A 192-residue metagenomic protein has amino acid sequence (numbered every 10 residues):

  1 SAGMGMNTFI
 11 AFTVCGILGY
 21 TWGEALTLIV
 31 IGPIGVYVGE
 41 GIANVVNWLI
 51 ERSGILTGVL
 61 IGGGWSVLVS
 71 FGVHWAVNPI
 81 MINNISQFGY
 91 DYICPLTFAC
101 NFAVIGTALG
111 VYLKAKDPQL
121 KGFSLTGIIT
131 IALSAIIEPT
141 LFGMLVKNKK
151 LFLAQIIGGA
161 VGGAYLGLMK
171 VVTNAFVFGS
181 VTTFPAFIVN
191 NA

Functional and structural regions predicted by a protein language model:
S1, I136-P139: Short, proline-centered helix/strand-breaking motifs
S1-S66, T183-A192: Signature of multi-pass transmembrane helix bundles
G3, N7, A11, C15 (+11 more regions): Alpha-helical transmembrane segments in multi-pass membrane proteins
T21-I42, F71-N78, L109-K114, E138 (+1 more regions): Transmembrane helix-loop junctions in multi-pass membrane proteins
I31-G35, S53, L68-A76, A99-F102 (+1 more regions): Short helix-coil transition sites and intra-membrane helix breaks within transmembrane domains of multi-pass
I42-L96: Transmembrane helical segments that form the transport core of multi-pass membrane transport proteins
E51-I55, I80-N83, P118, G127 (+1 more regions): Transmembrane alpha-helical segments and their short flanking loops that form helix-hairpins/helix-helix interfaces
P79-I137, M144-K149: Membrane-embedded helical hairpins/re-entrant loop segments and their flanking transmembrane helices within multi-pass
